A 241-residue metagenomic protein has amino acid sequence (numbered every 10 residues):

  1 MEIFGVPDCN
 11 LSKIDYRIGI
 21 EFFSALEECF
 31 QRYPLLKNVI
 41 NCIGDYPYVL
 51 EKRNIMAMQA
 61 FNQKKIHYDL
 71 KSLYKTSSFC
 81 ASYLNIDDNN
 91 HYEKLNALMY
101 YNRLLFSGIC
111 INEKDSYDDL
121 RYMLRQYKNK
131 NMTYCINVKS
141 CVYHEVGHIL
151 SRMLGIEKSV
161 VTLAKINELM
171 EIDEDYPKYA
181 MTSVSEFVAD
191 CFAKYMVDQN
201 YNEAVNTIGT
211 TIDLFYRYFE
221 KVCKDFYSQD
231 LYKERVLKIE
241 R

Functional and structural regions predicted by a protein language model:
M1-R241: Active-site-flanking segments in enzyme catalytic domains
